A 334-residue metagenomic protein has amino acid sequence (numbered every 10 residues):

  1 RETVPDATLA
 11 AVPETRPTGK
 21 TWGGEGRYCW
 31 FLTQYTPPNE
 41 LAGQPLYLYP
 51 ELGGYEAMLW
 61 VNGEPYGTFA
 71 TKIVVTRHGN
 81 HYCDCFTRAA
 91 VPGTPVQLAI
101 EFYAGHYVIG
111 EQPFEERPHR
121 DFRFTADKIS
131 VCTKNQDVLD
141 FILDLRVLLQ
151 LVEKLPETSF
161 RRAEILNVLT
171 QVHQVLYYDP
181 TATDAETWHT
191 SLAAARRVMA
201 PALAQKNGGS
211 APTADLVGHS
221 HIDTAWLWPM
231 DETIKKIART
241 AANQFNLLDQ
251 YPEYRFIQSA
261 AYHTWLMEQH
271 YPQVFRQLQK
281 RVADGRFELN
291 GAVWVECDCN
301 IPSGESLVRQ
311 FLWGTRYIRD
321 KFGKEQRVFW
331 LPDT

Functional and structural regions predicted by a protein language model:
R1-T334: Carbohydrate-active enzymes and regulators
